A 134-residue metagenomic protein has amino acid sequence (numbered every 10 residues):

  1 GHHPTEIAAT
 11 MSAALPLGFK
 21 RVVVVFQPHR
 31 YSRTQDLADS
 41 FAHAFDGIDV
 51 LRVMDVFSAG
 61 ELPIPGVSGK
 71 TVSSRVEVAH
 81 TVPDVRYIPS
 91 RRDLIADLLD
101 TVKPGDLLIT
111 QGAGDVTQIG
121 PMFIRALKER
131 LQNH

Functional and structural regions predicted by a protein language model:
G1-H134: ATP-dependent carboxylate-amine ligase
